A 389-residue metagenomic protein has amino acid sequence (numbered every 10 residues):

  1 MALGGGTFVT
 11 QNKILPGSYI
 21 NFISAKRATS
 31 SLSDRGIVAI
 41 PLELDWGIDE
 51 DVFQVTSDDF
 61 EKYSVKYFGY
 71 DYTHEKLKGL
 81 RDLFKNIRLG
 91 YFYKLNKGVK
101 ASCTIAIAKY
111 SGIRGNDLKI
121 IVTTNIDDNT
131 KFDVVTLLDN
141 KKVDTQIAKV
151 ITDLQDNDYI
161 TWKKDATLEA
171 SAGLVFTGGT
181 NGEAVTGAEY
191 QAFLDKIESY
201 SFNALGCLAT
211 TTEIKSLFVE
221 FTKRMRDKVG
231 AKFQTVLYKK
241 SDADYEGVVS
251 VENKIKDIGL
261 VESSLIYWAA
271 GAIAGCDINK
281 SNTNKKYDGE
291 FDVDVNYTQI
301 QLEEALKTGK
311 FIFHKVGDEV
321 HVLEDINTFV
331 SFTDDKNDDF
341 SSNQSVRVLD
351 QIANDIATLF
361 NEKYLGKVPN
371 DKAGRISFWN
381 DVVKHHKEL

Functional and structural regions predicted by a protein language model:
A2-F60, S64-P369, A373-F378, L389: A glycine- and small-residue-enriched flexible loop/hinge signal that marks low-structured segments
